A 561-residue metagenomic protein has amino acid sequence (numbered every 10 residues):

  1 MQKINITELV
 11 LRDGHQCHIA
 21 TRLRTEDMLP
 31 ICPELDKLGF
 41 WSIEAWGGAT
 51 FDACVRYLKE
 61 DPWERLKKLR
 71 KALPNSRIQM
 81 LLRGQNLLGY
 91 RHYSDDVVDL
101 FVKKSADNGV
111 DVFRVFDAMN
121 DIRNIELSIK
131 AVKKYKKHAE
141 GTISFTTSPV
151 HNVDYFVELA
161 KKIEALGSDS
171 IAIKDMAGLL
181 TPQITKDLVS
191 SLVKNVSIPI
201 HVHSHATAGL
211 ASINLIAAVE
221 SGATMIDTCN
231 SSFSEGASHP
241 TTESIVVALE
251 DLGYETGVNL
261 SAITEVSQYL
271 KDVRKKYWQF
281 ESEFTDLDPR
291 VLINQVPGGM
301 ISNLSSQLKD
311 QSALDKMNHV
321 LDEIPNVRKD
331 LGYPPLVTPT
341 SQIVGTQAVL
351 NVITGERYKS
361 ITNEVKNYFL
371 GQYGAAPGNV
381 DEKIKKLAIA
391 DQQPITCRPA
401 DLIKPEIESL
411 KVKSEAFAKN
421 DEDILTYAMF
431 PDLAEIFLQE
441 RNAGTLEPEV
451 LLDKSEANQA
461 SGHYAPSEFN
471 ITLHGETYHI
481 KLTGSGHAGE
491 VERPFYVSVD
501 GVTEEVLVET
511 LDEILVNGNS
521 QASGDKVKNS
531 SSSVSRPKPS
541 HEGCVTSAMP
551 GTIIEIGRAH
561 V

Functional and structural regions predicted by a protein language model:
M1, L11-R12, Q16-C17, I31-C32 (+2 more regions): ATP-dependent carboxylate/acyl-activation modules
M1-I19, L66-K71: N-terminal amphipathic alpha-helix/helix-capping segment at the start of soluble metabolic enzymes
N5-D13, W41-A45, S76-G84, D111-V115 (+5 more regions): Hydrophobic faces of well-ordered beta-strands that scaffold small-molecule active sites in alpha/beta enzyme cores
K37-C54, T285-D288, G299-L515, N519-S520: Terminal or standalone catalytic/regulatory effector modules within metabolic enzymes and repeat proteins
G39, G109-D111, Y135-K137, A165-D169 (+2 more regions): Glycine-enriched alpha-helix->loop->beta-strand junction motifs that scaffold or abut catalytic
G47-E164, I171, G178-T181: Active-site beta->alpha loop and helix N-cap motifs at the rims of alpha/beta catalytic domains
M176-S360: Catalytic alpha/beta core domains of metabolic enzymes, predominantly
T503, T510-L511, S523-H560: Acidic, low-complexity mobile loops and tails
